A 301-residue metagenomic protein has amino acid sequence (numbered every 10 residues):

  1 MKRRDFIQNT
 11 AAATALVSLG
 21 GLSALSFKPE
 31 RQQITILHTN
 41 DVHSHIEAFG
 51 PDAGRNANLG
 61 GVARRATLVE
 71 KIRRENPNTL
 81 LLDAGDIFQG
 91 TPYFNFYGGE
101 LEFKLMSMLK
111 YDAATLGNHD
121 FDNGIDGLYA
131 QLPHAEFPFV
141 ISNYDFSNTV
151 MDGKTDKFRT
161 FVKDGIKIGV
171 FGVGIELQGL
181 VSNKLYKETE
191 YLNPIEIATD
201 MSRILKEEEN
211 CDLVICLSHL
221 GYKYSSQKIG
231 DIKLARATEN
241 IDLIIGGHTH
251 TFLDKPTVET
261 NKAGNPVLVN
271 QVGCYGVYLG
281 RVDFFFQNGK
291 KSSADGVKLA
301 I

Functional and structural regions predicted by a protein language model:
R3, I7-I301: Acidic, metal/ion-coordinating pockets
